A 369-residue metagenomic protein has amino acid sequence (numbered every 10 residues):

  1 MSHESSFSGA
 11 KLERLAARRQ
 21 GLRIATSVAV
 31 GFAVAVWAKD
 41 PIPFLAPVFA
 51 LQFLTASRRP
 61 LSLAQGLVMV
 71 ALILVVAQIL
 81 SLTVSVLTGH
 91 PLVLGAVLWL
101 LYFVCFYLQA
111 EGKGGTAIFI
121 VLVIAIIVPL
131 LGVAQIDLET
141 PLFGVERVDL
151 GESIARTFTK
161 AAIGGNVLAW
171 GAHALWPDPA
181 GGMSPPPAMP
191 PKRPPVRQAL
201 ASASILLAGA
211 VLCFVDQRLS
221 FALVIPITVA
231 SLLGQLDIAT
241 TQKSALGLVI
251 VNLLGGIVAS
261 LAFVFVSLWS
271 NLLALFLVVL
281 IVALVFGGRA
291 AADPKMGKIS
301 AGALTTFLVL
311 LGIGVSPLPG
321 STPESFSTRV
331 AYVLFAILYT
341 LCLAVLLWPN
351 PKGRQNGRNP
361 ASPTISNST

Functional and structural regions predicted by a protein language model:
M1-I118, L131-L280, F286-T369: Alpha-helical transmembrane segments and their membrane-interface boundaries that form or gate the permeation pathway
V123-L131: Flexible glycine-/small-residue-enriched beta->alpha junction loops that bind anionic phosphate/pyrophosphate groups
